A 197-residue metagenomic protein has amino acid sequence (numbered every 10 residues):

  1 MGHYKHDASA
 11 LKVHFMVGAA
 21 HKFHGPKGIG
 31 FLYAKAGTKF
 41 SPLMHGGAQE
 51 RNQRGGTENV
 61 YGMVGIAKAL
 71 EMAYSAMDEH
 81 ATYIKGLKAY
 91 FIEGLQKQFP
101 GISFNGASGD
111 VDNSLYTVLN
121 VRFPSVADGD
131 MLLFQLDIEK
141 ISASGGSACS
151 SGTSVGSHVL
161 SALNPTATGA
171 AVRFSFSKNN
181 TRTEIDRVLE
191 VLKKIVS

Functional and structural regions predicted by a protein language model:
M1-S197: Pyridoxal 5′-phosphate
